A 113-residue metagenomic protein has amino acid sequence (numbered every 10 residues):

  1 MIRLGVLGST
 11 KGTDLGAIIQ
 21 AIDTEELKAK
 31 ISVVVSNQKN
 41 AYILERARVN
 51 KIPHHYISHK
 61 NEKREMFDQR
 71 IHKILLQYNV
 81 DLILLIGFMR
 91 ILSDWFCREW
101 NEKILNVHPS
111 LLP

Functional and structural regions predicted by a protein language model:
M1-P113: One-carbon transfer enzymes
